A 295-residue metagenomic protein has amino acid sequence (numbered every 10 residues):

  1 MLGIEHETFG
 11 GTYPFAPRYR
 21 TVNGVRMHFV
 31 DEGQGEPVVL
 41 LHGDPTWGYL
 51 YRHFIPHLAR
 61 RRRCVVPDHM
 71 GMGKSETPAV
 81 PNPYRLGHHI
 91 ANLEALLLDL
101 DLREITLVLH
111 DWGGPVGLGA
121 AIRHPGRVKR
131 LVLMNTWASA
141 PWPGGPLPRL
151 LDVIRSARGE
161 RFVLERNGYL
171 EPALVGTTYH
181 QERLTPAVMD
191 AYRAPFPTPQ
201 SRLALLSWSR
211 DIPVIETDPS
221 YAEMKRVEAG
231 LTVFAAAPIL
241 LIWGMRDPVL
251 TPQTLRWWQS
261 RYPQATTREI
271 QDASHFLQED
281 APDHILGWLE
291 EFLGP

Functional and structural regions predicted by a protein language model:
M1-R18, M27, L50, V65 (+5 more regions): Flexible "cap/lid" subdomain of the alpha/beta-hydrolase fold that forms the substrate-access gate
V25, Q34-G35, A273: A generic "binding-loop/recognition-motif" signal
V30-K74: Conserved HGGG/HGGXW glycine-rich cap/lid loop of the alpha/beta-hydrolase fold
P37, W47, Y169, S201 (+1 more regions): Short phosphate-engaging motifs
A273-P282, L286: Catalytic histidine-centered segment of alpha/beta-hydrolase-like enzymes
